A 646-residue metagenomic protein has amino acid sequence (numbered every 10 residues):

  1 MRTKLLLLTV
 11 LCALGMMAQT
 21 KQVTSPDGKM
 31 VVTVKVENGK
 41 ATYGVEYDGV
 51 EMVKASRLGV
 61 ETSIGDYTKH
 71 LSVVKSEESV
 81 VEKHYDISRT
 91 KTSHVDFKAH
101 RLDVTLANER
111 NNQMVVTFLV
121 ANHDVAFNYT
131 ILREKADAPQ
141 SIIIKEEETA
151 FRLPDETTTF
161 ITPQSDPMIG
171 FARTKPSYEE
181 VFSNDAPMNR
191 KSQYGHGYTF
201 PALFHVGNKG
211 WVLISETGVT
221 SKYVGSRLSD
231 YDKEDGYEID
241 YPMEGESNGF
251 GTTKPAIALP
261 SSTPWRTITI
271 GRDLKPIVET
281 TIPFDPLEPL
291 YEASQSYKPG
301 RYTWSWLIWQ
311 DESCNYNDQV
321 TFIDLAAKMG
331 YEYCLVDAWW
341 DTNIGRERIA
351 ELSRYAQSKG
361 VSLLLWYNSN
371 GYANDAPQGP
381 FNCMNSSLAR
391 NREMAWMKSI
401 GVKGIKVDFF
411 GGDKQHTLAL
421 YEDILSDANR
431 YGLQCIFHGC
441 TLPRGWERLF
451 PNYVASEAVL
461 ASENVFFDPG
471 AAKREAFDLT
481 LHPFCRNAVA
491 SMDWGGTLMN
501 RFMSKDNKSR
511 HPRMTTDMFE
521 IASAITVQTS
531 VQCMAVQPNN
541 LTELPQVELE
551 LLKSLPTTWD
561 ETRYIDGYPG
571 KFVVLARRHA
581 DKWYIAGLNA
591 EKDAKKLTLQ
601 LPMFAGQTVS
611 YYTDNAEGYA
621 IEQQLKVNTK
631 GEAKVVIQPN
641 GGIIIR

Functional and structural regions predicted by a protein language model:
M1-T20: Bacterial Sec-dependent N-terminal signal peptides
T20-E279, P283: N-terminal accessory beta-strand-rich subdomains and adjacent acidic, glycine-rich linkers that precede catalytic cores
D86, K91-D96, L551-L575: Edge strands and adjacent loops of beta-rich recognition modules
K254, A258-Y333: An acidic-aromatic substrate-binding cleft motif
L335-T516: Aromatic- and carboxylate-enriched substrate-binding clefts and catalytic-loop regions of carbohydrate-active enzymes
M518, A522-R563: Catalytic cores of secreted or luminal carbohydrate-active enzymes
Y568-A605, I643-R646: Carbohydrate-binding surface patches
L625-R646: C-terminal beta-strand-rich structural cap/linker in extracellular carbohydrate-active enzymes
